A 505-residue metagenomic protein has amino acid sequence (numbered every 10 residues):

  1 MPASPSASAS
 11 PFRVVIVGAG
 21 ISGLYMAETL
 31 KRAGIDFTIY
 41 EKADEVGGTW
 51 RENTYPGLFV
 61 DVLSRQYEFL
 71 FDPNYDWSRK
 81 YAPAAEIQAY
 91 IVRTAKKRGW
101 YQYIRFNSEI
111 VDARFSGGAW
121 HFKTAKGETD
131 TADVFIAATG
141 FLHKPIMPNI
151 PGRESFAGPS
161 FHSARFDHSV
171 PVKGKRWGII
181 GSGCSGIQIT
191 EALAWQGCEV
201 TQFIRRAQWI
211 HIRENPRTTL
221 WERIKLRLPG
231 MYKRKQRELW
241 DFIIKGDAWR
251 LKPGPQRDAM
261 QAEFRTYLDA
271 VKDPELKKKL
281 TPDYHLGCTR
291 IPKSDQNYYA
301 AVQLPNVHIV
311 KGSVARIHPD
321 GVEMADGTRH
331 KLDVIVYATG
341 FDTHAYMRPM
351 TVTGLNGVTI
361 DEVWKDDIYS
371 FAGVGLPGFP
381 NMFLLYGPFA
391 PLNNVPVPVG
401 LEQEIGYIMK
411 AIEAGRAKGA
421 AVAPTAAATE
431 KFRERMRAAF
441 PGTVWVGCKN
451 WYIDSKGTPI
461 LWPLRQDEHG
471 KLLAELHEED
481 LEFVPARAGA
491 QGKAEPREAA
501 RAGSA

Functional and structural regions predicted by a protein language model:
P11, I16-R32, D36-E45, D130 (+6 more regions): Rossmann-like dinucleotide-binding core of oxidoreductases
F12, I16-Y101, I204-R205, A270-E275: Beta1-alpha1 glycine-rich phosphate/pyrophosphate-binding loop at the start of Rossmann-like nucleotide-binding domains
R51-V60, P151-E154, S294, Y299 (+2 more regions): FAD-binding beta-loop-beta segment adjacent to the flavin cofactor pocket
N74-R93, L251-D258, H285-N297: Short beta-strand to alpha-helix junction loop
R79-H143, R316: Feature captures the FAD/FMN-dependent oxidoreductase FAD-binding
W209-I212, S370, F383-A505: C-terminal, flexible cofactor-proximal segment of oxidoreductases
D258-K331: Alpha/beta-hydrolase fold catalytic core
A338-I412: Glycine/threonine-rich phosphate-binding loop and adjacent beta-strand/alpha-helix elements that clamp
